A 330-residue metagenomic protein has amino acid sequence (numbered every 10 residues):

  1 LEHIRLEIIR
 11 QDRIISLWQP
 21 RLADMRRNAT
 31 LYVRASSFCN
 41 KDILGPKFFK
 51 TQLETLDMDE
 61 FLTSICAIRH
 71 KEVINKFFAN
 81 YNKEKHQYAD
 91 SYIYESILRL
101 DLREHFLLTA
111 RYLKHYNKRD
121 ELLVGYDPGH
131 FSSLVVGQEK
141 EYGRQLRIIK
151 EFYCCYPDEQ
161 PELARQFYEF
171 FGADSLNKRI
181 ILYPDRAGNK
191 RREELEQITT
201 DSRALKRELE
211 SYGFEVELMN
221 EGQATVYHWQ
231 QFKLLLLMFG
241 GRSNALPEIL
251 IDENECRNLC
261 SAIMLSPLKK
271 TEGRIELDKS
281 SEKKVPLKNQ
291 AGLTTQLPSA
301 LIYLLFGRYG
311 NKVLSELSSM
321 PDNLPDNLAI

Functional and structural regions predicted by a protein language model:
L1-I43, F48: ASCE P-loop NTPase helicase motor core
R10-N28, E84-F106, E208-E210, M238-S243: Short, conserved catalytic or adaptor-binding loops enriched in Gly and charged residues
S36-G125: ATPase catalytic-site recognition across NTP-hydrolyzing enzymes
A67, L265, P298-G307: Short, hydrophobic/amphipathic alpha-helical patches that form generic packing surfaces within helical domains
Y126-F131: A short acidic Gly-Thr/Ser loop motif
S132-Q138: Short beta-strand scaffold segments in enzyme catalytic cores
R144-P286, N311-K312, L328-I330: Mg2+-dependent endonuclease catalytic cores in nucleic-acid-processing enzymes, primarily RNase H-like
L305-I330: Acidic two-metal-ion nuclease catalytic site recognized across multiple nuclease folds, prominently DnaQ/RNase D-T
